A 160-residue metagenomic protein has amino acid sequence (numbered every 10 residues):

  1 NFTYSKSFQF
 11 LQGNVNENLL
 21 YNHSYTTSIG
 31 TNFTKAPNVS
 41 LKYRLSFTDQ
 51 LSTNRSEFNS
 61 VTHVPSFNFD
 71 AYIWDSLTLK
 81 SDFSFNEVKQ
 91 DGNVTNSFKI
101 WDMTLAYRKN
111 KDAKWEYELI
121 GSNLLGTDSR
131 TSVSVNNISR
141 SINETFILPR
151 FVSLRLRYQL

Functional and structural regions predicted by a protein language model:
N1-L160: Exposed, low-structure sequence patches enriched in small/polar residues
